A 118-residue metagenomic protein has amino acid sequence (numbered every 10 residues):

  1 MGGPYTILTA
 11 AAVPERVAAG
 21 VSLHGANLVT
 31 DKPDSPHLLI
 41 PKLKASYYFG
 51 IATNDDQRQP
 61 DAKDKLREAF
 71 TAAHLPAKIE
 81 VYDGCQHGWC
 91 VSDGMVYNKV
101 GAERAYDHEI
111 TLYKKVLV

Functional and structural regions predicted by a protein language model:
M1-V118: N-terminal cap/leader regions of alpha/beta-hydrolase-fold enzymes, predominantly small-molecule hydrolases
